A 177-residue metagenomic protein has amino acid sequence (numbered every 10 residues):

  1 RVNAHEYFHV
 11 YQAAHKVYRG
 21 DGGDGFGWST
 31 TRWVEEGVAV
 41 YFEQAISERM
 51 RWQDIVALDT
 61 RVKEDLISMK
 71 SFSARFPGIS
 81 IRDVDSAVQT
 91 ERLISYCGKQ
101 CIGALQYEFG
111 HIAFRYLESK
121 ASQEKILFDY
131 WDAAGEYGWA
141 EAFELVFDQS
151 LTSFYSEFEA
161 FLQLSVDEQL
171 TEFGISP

Functional and structural regions predicted by a protein language model:
R1-Y7: Short alpha-helical catalytic segment bearing the HExxH-like zincin motif of zinc-dependent metalloproteases
V2, G20-H111, R115, K120 (+1 more regions): Acidic/His/Gly-enriched intrinsically disordered linker/tail segments that often contain short helix/coil "MoRF-like"
F8-K16, E43: Active-site-flanking alpha-helical
